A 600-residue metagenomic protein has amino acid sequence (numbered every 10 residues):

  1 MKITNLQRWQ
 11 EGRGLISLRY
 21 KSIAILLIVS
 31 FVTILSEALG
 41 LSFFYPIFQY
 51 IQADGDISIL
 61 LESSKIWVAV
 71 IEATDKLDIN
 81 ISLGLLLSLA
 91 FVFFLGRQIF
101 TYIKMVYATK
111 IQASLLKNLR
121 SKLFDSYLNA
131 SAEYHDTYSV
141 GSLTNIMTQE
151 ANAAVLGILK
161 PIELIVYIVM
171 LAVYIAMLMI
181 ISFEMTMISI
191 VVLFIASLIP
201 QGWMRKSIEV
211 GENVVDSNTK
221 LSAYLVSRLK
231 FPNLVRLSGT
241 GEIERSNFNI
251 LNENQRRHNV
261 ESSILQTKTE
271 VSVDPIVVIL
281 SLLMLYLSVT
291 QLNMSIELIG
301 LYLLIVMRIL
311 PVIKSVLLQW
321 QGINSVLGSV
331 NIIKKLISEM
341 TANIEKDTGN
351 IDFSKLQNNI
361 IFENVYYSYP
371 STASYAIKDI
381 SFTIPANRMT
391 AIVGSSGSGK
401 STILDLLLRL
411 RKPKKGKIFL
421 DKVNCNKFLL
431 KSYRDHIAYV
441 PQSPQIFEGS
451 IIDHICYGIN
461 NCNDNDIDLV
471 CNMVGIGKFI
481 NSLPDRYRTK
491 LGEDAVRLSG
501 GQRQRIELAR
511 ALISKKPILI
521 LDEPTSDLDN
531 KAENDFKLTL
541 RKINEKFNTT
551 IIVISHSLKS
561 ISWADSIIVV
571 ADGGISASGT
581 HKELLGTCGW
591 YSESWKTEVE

Functional and structural regions predicted by a protein language model:
M1-Y45, I51-A90, L95, I103-A108 (+9 more regions): Membrane-integrated ABC transporters
S17-Y20, A132-E133, Q149-P161, E209-S217 (+7 more regions): An intracellular "coupling" helix at the cytosolic face of ABC transporter transmembrane type-1 domains
G96, E163-M204, S262-V306: A hydrophobic transmembrane-helix motif
R236-T240, I264, I309-L336: Cytosolic ends of transmembrane helices, especially the final helix of ABC transmembrane type-1 domains
L408: Helix-to-loop junction immediately C-terminal to a conserved catalytic motif
F419, K427, I452-E493, K537-L538 (+1 more regions): ABC ATPase nucleotide-binding domain helical subdomain, centered on the C-loop/LSGGQ "ABC signature"
I513-P517: A short, proline-enriched helix->beta-strand linker immediately N-terminal to the Walker B motif in ABC-type P-loop
F547-V553, S557, S562-E600: C-terminal portion of ABC ATPase nucleotide-binding domains
